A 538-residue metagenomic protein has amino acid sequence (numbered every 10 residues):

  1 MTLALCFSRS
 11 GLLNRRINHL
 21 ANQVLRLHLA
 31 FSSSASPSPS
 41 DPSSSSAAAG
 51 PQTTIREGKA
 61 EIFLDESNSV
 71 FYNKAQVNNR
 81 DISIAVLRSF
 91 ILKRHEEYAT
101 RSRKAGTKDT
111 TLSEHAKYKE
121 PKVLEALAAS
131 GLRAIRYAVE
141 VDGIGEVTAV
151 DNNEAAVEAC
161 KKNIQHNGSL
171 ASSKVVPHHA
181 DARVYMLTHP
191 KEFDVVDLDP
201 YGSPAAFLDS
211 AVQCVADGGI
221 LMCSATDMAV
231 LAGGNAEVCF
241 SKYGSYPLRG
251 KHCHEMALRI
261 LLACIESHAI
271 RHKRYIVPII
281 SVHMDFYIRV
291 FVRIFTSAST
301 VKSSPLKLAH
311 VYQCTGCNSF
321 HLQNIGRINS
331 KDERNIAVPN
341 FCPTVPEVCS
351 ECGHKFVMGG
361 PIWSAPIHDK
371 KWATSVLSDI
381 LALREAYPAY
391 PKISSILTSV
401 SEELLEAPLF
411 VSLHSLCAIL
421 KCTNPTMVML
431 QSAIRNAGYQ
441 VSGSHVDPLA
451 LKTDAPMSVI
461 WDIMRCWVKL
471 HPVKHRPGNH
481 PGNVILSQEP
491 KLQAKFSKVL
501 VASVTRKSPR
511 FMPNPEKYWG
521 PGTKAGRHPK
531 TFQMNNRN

Functional and structural regions predicted by a protein language model:
T2-N538: SAM-dependent transferase fold signal centered on methyltransferase-like domains, encompassing both Class I
